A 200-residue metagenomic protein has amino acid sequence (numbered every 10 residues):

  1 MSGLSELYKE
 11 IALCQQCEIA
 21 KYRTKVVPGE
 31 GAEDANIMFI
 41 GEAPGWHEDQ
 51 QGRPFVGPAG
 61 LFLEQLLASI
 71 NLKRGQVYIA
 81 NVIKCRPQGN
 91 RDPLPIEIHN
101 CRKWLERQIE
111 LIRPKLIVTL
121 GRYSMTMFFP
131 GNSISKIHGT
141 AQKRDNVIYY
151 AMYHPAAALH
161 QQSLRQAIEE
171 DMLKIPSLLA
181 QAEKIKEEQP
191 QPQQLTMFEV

Functional and structural regions predicted by a protein language model:
M1-P58, E188-V200: Active-site and ligand/interface coordination hotspots across diverse enzymes and nucleic-acid-associated assemblies
G3, F55-F62, E97, A167: Short acidic-hydrophobic sequence patches enriched in Asp/Glu that either
S5, A12, I70, R74-G75 (+1 more regions): Glycine/proline-rich loop-helix segments at beta-alpha junctions forming the active-site rim of enzyme cores
I19-K21, G31, A35, E42 (+7 more regions): Generic hydrophobic-segment detector
T24-V27, L61-L63, L94-N100: Short N-terminal helix-initiation segments at or just after the protein's N-terminus
E42, N81-V82: Short, conserved active-site loops that position catalytic residues or coordinate cofactors/metal ions across diverse
H47-Q76: Glycine-rich, small/polar surface segments that engage phosphate groups of diverse ligands
